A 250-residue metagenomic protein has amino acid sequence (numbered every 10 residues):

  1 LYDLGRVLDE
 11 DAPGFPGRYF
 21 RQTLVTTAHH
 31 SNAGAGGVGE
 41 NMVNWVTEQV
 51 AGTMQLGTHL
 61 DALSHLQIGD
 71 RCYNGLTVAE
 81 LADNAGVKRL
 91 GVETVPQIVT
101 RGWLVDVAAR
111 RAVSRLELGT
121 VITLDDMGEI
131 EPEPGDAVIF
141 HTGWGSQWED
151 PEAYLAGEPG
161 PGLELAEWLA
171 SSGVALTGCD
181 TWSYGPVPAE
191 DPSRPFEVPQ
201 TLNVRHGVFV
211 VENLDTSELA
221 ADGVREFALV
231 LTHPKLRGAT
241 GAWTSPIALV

Functional and structural regions predicted by a protein language model:
L1-V250: Active-/binding-site microenvironments in catalytic and ligand-binding cores
